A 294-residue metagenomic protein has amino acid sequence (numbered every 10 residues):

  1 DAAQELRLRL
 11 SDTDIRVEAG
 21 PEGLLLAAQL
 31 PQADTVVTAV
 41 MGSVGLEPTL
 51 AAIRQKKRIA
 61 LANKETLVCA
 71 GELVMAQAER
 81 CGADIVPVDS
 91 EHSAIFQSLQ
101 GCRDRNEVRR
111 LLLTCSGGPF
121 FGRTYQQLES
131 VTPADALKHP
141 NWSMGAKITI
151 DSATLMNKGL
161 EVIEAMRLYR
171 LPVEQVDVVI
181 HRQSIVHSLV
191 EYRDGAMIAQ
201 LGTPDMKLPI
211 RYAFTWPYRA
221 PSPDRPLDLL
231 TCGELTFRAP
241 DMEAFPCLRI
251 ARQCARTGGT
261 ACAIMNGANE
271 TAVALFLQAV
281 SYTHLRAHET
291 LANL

Functional and structural regions predicted by a protein language model:
D1-R286: Catalytic, metal-anchored helix/loop core of enzyme active sites in primary metabolism
H284, L291-L294: Single conserved hydrophobic/aromatic residue that forms the stacking wall/gate of nucleotide- or nucleobase-binding
